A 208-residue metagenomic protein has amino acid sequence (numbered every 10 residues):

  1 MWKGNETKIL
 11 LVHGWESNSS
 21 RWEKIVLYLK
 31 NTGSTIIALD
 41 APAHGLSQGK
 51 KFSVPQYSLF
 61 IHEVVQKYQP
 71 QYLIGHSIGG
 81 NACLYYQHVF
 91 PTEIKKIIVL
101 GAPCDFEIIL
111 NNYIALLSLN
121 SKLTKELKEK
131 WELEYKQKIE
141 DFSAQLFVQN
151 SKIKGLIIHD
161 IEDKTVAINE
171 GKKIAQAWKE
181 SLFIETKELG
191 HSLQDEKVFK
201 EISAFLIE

Functional and structural regions predicted by a protein language model:
S19, V26-Q48: Conserved alpha/beta-hydrolase
G49-P70: Alpha/beta-hydrolase active-site loop
G75-C83: Gly/Ala-rich beta-loop-alpha elbow adjacent to hydrolase catalytic centers
T92-E134: Hydrolase active-site cap/lid region
A144, I153, A167-Q176: Short alpha-helix in the alpha/beta-hydrolase fold that links the catalytic acid
N150-K152, I157-H159, D163: Short beta-strand/loop motif that positions the catalytic acidic residue of the alpha/beta-hydrolase fold
I161-V166, H191-S192: Acidic catalytic loop of the alpha/beta-hydrolase fold
L189-F199: Catalytic histidine-centered segment of alpha/beta-hydrolase-like enzymes
